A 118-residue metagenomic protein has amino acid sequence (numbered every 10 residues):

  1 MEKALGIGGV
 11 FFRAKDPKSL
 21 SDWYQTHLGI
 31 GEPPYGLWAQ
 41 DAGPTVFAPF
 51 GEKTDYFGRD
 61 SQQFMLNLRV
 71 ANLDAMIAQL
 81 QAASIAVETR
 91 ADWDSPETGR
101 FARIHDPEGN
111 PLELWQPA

Functional and structural regions predicted by a protein language model:
M1-G6, F12, Q81-A118: Vicinal oxygen chelate
M1-L5, V10-A48, A82: Core segments of cupin and vicinal oxygen chelate
I7-G8, S61-L66: Eukaryotic phosphotyrosine signaling hubs
S19-L20, M65, F101: Secondary-structure boundary/capping motif
W23, D74-Q79: Short amphipathic alpha-helices within nucleic acid-binding modules
L28-Q62, I104-P107, P111-P117: Conserved short beta-strand elements that form part of the metal-binding/catalytic scaffold of enzyme active sites
R69: Active-site-adjacent beta-strand/loop module that shapes the phosphate/pyrophosphate-binding cleft
